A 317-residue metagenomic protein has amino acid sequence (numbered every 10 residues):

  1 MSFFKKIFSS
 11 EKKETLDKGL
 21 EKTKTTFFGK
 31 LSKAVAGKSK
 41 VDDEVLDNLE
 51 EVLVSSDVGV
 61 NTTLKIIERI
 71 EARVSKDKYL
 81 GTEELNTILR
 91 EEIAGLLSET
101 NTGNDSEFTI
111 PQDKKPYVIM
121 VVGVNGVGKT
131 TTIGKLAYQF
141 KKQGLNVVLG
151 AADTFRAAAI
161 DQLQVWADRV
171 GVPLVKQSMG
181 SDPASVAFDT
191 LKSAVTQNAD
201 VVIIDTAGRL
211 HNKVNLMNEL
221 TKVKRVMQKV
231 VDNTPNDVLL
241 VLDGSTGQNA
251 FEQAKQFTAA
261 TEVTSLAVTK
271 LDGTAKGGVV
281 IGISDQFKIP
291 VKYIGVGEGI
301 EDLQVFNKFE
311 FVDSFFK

Functional and structural regions predicted by a protein language model:
F3, D105-E107, L136, E252-Q253 (+1 more regions): Short beta-alpha junctions and helix-cap segments that line functional grooves
F3-S10, F28, V35-A36: Short, aromatic- and cysteine-enriched interfacial helices/patches that mediate contacts at lipid membranes
F4, S10-L16, E21: Switch/coupling subdomain of P-loop NTPase systems
D17, E21-A152, A159-M179, A187-V195 (+1 more regions): Primarily NTPase-proximal linker/entry elements flanking Walker-type ATP/GTP-binding cores
V60-T62, R156, D272, I300: Short hydrophobic/aromatic residue motifs in ordered secondary structure
D153-T154, G244: Residue-level signal for short, function-critical loop segments
Q162, D182-Q197, H211-K317: Conserved catalytic-core segment of NTP-binding enzymes
A207-R209: Short glycine-rich anion-binding loops that position phosphate/pyrophosphate groups of nucleotides and phosphorylated
